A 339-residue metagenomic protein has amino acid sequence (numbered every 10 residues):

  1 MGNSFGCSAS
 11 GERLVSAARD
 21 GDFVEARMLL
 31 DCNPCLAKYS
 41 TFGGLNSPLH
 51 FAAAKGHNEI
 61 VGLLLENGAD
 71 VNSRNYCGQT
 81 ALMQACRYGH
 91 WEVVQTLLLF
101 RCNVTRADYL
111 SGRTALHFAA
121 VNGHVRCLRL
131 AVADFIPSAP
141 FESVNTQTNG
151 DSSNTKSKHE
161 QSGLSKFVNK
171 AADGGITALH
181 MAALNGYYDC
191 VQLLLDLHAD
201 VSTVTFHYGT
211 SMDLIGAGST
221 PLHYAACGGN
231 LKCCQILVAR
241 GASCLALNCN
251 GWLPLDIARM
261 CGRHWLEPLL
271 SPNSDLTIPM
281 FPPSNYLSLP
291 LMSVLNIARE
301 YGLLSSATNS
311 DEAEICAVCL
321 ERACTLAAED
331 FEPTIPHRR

Functional and structural regions predicted by a protein language model:
M1-R13, L130-E160, K170, L197 (+1 more regions): Ankyrin-repeat-protein effector appendages
A9, G43-G44, Y76-C77, L110-S111 (+4 more regions): Ankyrin repeat start-site detector
E25, E59-I60, E92-V93, R126-C127 (+3 more regions): Conserved ankyrin/ankyrin-like repeat signature
L30-C35, G62-A69, T96-N103, L130-S138 (+6 more regions): Ankyrin repeat domain, specifically the short helix-to-loop turn at the C-terminus of the second helix of each repeat
